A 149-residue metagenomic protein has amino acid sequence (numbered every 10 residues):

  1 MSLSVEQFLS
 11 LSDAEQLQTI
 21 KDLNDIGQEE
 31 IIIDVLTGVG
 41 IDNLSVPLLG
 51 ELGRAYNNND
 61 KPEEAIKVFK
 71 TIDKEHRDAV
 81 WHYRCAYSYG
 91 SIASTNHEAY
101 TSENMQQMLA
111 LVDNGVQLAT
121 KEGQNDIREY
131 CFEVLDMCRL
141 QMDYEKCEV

Functional and structural regions predicted by a protein language model:
L3-L9, T37-L44, T71-D78, Q117-K121: Solenoid-like repeat scaffolds
F8-Q18, D42-L49, D78-H82, D126-E129: Generic helix N-cap/helix-start motif at coil->alpha-helix transitions
L9-V35, I41, E51, N57-N58: Alpha-helical segment of the N-proximal tetratricopeptide repeat
A14, Q18, E51, R84 (+3 more regions): "A position-specific structural signal for the A-helix of alpha-solenoid helical repeats
I26, N59, I92, N96-S102 (+1 more regions): Structural motif corresponding to the intra-repeat A-B loop/turn of tetratricopeptide repeats
A119-V149: Terminal, low-structured helical/coil segments at or just beyond the last alpha-helical repeat
